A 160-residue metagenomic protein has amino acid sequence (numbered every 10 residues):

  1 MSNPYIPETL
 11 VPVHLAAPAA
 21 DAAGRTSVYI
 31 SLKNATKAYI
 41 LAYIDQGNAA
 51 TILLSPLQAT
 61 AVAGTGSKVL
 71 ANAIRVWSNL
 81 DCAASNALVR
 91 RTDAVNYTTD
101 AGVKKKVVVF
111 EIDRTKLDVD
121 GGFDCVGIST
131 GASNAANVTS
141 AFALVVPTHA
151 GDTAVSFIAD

Functional and structural regions predicted by a protein language model:
S2-D160: Surface-exposed, low-hydrophobicity beta-strand/loop segments enriched in small/polar/acidic residues
